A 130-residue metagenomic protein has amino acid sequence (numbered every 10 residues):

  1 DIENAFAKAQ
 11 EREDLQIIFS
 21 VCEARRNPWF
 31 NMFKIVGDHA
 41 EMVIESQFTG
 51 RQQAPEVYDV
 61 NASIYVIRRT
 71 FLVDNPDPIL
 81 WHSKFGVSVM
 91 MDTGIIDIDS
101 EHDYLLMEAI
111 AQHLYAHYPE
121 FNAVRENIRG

Functional and structural regions predicted by a protein language model:
D1-K84, S88-V89: Conserved core of the sugar-phosphate nucleotidyltransferase
V57-G130: Conserved alpha/beta core of the MobA/IspD/sugar-nucleotide pyrophosphorylase nucleotidyltransferase superfamily
